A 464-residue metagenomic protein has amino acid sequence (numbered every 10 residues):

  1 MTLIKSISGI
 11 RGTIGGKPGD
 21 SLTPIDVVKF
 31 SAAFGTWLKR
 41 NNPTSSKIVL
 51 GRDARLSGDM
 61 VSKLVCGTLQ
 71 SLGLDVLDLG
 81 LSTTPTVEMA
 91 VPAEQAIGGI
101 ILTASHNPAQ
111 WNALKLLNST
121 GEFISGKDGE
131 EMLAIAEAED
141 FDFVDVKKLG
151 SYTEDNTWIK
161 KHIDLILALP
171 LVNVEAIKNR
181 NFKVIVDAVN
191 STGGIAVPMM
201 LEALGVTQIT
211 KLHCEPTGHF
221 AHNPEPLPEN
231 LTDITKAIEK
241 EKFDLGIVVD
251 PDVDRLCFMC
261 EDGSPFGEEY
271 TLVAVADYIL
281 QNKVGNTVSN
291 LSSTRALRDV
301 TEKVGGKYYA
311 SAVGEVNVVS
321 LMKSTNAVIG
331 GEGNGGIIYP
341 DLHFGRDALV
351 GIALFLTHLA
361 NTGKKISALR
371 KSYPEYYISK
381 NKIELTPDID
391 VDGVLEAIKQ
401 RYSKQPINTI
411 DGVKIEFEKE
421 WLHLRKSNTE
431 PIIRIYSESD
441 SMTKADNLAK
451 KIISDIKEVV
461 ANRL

Functional and structural regions predicted by a protein language model:
M1-G67, S71-L72, S151-K183: An N-terminal, well-structured beta->alpha segment
T13, N112-E239: Gly/Ser/Thr-enriched, mixed-charge loops and adjacent short helices that form phosphate/oxyanion-binding elements
T36, R40, T44-W111, M199-M259: N-terminal small/polar loop signature for handling phosphorylated ligands or for N-terminal nucleophile
G51-D53, V186-A188, C260, D341 (+1 more regions): Short glycine-centered, acidic/aromatic-flanked micro-motifs in structured strand/loop junctions that mark active-site
A96-W111, A237-C260, P265, Y308-D347: Glycine-rich phosphate-binding loop
L133-D164, A168, C260-G333, I338: Proline/glycine-rich low-complexity loops and linkers
K283-L464: Phosphate-binding and adjacent anionic-ligand microenvironments
